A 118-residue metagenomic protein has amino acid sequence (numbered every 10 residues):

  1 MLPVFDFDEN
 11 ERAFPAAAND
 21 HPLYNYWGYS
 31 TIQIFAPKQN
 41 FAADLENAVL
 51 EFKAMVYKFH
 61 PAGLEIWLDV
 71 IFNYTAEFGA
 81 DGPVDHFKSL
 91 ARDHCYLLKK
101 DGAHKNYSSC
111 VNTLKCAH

Functional and structural regions predicted by a protein language model:
L2-H118: Substrate-binding/active-site clefts of carbohydrate-active enzymes
